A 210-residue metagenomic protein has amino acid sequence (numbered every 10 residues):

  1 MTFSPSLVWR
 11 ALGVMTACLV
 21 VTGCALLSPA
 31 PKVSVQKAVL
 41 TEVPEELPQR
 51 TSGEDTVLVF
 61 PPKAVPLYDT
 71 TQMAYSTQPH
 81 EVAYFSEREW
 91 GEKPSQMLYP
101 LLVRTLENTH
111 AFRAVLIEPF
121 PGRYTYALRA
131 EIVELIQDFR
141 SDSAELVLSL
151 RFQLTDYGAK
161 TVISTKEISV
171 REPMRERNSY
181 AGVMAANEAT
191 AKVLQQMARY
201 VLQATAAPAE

Functional and structural regions predicted by a protein language model:
T2-G13: Bacterial N-terminal signal peptides that target proteins for export
V20-G23: C-terminal motif of bacterial Sec signal peptides marking the signal peptidase cleavage site
A25-S95, A204-E210: A structural "domain/chain start" motif
L27-P48, N108-A159, R175: Surface-exposed short loop/turn segments
T56-P61, A74, A127-I132, V147-Q153 (+1 more regions): Soluble periplasmic/extracytoplasmic beta-strand elements of cell-envelope proteins
H80-E89, G158-R199: Short secondary-structure boundary motifs at beta->alpha junctions and helix caps
S95, Y99-V103, T109, N187-T190 (+2 more regions): Extracytoplasmic/secreted envelope proteins and their assembly/folding machinery, especially bacterial periplasmic
N108-V115, R199-E210: Surface-exposed helix-capping loop/turn segments at secondary-structure junctions
